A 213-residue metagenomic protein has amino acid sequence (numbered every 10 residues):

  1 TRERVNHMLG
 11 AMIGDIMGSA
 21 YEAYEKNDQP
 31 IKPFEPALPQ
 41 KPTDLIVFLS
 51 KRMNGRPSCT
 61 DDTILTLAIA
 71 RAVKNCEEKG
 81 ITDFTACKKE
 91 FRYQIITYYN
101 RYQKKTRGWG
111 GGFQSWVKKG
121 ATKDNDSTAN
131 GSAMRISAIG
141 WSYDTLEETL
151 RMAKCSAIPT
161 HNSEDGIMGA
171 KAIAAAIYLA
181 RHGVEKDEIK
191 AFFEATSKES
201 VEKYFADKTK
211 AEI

Functional and structural regions predicted by a protein language model:
T1-I213: Structured, active/binding-site neighborhoods that engage oxygen-rich ligands
